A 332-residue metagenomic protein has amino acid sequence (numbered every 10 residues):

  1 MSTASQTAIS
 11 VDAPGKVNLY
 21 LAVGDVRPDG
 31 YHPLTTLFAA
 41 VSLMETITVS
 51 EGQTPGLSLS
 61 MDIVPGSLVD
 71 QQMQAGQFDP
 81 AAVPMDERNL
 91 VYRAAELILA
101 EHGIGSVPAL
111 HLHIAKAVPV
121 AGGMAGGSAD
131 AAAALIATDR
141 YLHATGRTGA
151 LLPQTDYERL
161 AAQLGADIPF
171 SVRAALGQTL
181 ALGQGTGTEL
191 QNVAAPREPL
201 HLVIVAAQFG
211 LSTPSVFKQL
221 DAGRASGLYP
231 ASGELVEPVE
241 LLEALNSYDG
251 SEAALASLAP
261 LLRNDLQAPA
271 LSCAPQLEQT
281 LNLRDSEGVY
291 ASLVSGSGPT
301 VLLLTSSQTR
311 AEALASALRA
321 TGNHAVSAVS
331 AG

Functional and structural regions predicted by a protein language model:
S2-V120, D139-Q154, A206-F209: ATP-binding N-lobe of GHMP and related small-molecule kinases
D12, P84, R88, H113-L142 (+2 more regions): Glycine/serine-rich anion-binding loops at beta->alpha junctions that coordinate negatively charged ligand groups
G15-V17, E45, L110, A166 (+3 more regions): Change "...and in nucleic-acid phosphodiester-cleaving endonucleases..." to "...and in nucleic-acid processing enzymes
L21, E45-V49, D167-V172, V301-L303: Short beta-strand scaffold segments in enzyme catalytic cores
P108, A131, L135-T186: Contiguous, small/hydrophobic- and glycine-enriched helical/loop subdomains that border and often "cap" functional
R173-A291, S306-T309, S316, H324 (+1 more regions): Conserved, helical-rich catalytic subdomain that frames metal- and/or nucleotide-binding sites in enzyme alpha/beta
